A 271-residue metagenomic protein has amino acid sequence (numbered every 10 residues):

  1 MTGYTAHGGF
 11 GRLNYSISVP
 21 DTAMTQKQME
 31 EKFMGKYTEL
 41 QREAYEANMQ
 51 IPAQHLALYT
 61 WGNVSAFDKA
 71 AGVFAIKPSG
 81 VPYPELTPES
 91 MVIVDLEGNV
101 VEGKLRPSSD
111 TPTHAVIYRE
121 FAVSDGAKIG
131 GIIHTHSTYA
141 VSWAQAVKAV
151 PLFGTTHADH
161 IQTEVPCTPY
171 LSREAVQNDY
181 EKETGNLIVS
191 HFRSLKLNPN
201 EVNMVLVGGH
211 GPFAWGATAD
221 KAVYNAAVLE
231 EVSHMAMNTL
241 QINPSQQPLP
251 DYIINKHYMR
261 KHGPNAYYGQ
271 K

Functional and structural regions predicted by a protein language model:
T2-T5: Extreme N-terminal basic, low-complexity initiation segments that serve as generic localization/processing leaders
I17-V19, T25, M29-K271: Glycine-rich flexible loops
